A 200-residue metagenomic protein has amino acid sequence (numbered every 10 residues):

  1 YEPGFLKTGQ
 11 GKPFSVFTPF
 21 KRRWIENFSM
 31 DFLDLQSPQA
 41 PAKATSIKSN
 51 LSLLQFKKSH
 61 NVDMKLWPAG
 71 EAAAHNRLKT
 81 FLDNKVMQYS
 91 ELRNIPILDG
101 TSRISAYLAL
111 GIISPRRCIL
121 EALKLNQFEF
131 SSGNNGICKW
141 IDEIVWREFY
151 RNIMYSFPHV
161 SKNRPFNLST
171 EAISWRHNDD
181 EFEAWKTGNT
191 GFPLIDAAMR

Functional and structural regions predicted by a protein language model:
Y1-G9: Short alpha-helix plus adjacent loop in nuclease-associated cores
K12-T170: Glycine/tryptophan-enriched, flexible segments
N178: Active-site loop segments of alpha/beta catalytic cores
F182-R200: Helix-hairpin-helix/helix-loop-helix acidic hairpins
